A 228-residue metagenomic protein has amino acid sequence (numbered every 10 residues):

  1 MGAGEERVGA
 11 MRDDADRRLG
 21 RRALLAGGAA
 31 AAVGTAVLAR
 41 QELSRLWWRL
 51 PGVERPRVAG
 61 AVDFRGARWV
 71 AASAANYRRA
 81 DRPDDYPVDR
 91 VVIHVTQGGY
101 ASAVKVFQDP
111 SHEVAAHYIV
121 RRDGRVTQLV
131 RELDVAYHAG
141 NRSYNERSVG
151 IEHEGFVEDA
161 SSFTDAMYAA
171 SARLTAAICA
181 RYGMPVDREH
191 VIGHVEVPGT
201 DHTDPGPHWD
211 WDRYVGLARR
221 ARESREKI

Functional and structural regions predicted by a protein language model:
G2-G140: N-terminal catalytic cores of peptidoglycan-degrading enzymes
G2-L19, A26, A39-A71, V157-I228: Basic/polar, cationic surfaces and motifs that engage anionic cell-wall and phosphate/carboxylate ligands
D85, P110, A139-S143, D159-A170: Extracytoplasmic/periplasmic, Sec-exported soluble proteins
Y86-P87, E146, V186: Structured loop/turn residues at beta-strand edges in well-structured enzyme cores
V95, H153, V195: Residues immediately flanking
A136, H153-E158: Metal-dependent polysaccharide deacetylase catalytic core of the NodB/CE4 family, i.e., the active-site-bearing domain
R142-H153: Short coil-to-beta-strand
